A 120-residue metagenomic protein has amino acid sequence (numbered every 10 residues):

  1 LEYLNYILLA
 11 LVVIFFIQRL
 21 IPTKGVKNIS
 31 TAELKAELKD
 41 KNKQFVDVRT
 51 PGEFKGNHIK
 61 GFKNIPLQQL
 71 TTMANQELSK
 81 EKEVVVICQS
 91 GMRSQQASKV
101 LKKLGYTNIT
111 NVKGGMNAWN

Functional and structural regions predicted by a protein language model:
L1-Q44, V48-G56: Flexible, polar/low-complexity N-terminal or interdomain linker segments that lie immediately upstream of folded
N28, F45, F62-N64, I109-N111: Conserved beta-strand scaffold positions in the cores of enzyme catalytic domains, especially in NTP/NDP-utilizing
L38, H58, A74, K113: Short, flexible helix/strand-to-coil boundary loops that buttress conserved ligand/catalytic motifs in alpha/beta
K41-Q44, K60-G61, E83: Short active-site oxyanion
F54-K60, W119: Short loop/helix-cap segments at secondary-structure boundaries that form the rim of catalytic
K63-V85: Helix-loop module immediately N-terminal to the HCX5R catalytic loop in PTP-like cysteine phosphatase domains
E77-N120: Catalytic cysteine-centered active loop of the rhodanese-like fold, especially the PTP/DSP P-loop
